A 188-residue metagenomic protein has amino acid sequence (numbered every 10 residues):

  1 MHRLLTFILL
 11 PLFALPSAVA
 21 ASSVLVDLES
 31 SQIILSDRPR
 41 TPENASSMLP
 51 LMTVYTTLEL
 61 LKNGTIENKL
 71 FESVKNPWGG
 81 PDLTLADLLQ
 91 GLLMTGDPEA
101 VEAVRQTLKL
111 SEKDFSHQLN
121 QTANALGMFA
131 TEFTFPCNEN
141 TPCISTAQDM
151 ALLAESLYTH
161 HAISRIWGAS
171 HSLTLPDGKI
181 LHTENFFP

Functional and structural regions predicted by a protein language model:
M1-L4: Positively charged n-region of N-terminal signal peptides that target proteins for export
T6-A14: Bacterial N-terminal signal peptides
A14-S22: Boundary at the C-terminal end of the N-terminal hydrophobic targeting segment
A21-S30, L85-G91, T95-P98, Q106 (+1 more regions): Penicillin-recognizing serine hydrolase domain
S30-S31, N44-F71, M150: Active-site SXXK
Q32-P39, D97-A103: Acidic/histidine-rich, surface-exposed loop or edge segments in extracytoplasmic proteins
P39, N44, N76-G79, P136-I144: A glycine-rich, coil/turn loop motif that links secondary-structure elements
L49, K62-P81, G168-G178: Short, glycine/proline-biased beta-turn/loop segments that scaffold the active-site neighborhood
